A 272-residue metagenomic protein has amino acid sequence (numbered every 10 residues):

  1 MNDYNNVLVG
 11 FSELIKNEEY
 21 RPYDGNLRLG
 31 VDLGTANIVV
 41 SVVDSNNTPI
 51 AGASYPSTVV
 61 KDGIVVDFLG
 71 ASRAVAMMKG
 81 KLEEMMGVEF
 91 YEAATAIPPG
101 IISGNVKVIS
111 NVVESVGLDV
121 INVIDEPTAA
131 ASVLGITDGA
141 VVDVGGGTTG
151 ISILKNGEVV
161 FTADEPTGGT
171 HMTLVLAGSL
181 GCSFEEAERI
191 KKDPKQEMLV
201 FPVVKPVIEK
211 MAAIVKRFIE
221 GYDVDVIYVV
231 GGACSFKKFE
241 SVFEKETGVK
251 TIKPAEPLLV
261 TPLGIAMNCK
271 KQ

Functional and structural regions predicted by a protein language model:
M1-T35, V39-V144, E158-Q272: Nucleotide/phosphate-binding catalytic cleft detector across ATP-hydrolyzing and phosphate-transferring enzymes
G147: Short glycine-rich anion-binding loops that position phosphate/pyrophosphate groups of nucleotides and phosphorylated
G150-S152: A structural feature that tracks compact, well-ordered secondary-structure segments with a strong bias toward
K155: A cytosolic small-molecule/anion-sensing beta-strand core signal
